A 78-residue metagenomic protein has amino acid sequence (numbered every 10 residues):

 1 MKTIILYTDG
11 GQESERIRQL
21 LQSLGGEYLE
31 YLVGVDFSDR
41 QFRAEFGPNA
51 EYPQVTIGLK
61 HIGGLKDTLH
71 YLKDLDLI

Functional and structural regions predicted by a protein language model:
M1-E27: Local sequence-structure signature of Cys/Sec-based thiol-disulfide redox active-site neighborhoods
Q12, F37, G63: Short alpha-helical
E15, R40, H70: Alpha-helical elements of the RecA-like P-loop NTPase motor core of helicases
Y28-E30, H61: Conserved beta-strand scaffold positions in the cores of enzyme catalytic domains, especially in NTP/NDP-utilizing
L32-A50: Thioredoxin-like thiol-disulfide oxidoreductase module
F46-T56, L65-K66: Structural micro-motif
I57-I78: Non-catalytic, surface beta->alpha helical segment in thiol-disulfide oxidoreductase systems
